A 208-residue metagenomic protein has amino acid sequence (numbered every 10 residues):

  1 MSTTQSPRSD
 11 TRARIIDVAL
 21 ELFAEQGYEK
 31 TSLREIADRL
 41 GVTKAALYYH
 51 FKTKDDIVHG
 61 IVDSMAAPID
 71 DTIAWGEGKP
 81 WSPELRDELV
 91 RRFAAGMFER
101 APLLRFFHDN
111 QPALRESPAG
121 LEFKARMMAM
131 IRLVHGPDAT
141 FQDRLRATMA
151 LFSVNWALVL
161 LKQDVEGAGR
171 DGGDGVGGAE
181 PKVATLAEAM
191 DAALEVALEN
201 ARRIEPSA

Functional and structural regions predicted by a protein language model:
M1-T4, S207-A208: Short, intrinsically disordered or compositionally biased N-terminal tails of bacterial proteins
R14, V18, L22-D56, G60: Helix-turn-helix
G60, D71-L103: Hydrophobic alpha-helical connector segments
A67-D70, A113-L151, A184, E188: Amphipathic alpha-helical packing segments from all-alpha helical-bundle domains
E88-R92, F106-D109, L145-S153, E188 (+1 more regions): Amphipathic alpha-helical interaction segments
R91-F98, D109-A113, M130-V134: Helix-loop "lid/cap" segments that line or gate small-molecule binding pockets
M128-P137, L160-A208: C-terminal peripheral helix-coil segments that are non-catalytic and often amphipathic
